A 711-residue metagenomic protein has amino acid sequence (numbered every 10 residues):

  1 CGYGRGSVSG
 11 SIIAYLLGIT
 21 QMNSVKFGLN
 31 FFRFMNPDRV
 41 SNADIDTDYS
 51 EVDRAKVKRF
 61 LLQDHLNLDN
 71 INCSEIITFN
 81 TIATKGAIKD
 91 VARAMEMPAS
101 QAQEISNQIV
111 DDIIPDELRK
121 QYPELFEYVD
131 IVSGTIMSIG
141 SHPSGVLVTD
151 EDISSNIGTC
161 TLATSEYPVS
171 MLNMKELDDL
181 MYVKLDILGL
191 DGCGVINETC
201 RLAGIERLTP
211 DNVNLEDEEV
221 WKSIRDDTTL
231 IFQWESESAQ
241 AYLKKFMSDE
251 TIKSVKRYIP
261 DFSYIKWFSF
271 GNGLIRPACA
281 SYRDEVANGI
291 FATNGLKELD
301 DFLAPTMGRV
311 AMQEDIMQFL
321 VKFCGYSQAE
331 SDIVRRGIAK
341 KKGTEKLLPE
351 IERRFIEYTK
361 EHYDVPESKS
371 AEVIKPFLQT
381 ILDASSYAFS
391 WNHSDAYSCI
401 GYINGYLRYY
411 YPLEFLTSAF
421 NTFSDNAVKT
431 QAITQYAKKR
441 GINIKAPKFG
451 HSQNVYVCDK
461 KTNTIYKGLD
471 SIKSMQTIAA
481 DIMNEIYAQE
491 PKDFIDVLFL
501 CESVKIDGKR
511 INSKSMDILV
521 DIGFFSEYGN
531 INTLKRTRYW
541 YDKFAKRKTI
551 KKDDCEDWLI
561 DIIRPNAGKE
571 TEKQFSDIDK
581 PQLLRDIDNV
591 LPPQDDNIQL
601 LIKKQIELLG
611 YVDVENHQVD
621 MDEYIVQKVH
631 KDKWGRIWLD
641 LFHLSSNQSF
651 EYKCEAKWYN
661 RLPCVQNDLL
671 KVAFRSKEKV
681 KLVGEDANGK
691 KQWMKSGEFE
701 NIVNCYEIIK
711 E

Functional and structural regions predicted by a protein language model:
C1-E711: Noncatalytic, beta-rich nucleic-acid-contacting surfaces in large DNA/RNA-processing enzymes
